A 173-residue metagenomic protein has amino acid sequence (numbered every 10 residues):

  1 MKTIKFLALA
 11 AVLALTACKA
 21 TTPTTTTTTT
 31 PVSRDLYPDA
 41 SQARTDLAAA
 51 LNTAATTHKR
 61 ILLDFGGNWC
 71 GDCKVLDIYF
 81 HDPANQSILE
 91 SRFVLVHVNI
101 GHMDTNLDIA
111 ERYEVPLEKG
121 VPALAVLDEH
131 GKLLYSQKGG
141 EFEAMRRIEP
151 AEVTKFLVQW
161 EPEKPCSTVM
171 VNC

Functional and structural regions predicted by a protein language model:
M1-A8: Bacterial N-terminal signal peptides that target proteins for export
L15-A17: C-terminal motif of bacterial Sec signal peptides marking the signal peptidase cleavage site
K19-T21: Bacterial signal peptide processing site
D39-I61: A short beta-strand-turn-helix
F65-F80: Conserved redox-active cysteine motifs that mediate thiol-disulfide chemistry, especially di-cysteine Cys-X(1-2)-Cys
I78, D82-L107: Thiol-based oxidoreductase modules, predominantly thioredoxin-like and allied folds used for disulfide exchange
G101-V121, L127-H130: Structural alpha/beta surface segment adjacent to cysteine/selenocysteine redox centers across thiol/disulfide enzymes
K119-C166: Non-catalytic, surface beta->alpha helical segment in thiol-disulfide oxidoreductase systems
